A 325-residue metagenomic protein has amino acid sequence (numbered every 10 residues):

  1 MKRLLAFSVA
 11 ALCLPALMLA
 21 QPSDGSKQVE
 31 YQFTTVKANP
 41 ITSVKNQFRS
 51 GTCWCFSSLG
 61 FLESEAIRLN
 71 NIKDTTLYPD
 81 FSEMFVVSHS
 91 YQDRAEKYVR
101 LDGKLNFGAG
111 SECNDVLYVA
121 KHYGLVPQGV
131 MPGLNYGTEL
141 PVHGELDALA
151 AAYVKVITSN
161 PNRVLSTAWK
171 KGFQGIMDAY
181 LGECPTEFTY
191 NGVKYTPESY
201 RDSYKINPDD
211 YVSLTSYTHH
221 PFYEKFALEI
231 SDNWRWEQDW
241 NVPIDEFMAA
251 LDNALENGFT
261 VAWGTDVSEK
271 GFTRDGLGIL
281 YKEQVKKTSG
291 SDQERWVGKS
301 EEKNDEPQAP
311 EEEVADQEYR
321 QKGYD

Functional and structural regions predicted by a protein language model:
M1-L4: Positively charged n-region of N-terminal signal peptides that target proteins for export
F7-A16: Bacterial N-terminal signal peptides
A16-P22: Boundary at the C-terminal end of the N-terminal hydrophobic targeting segment
P22-K303, P307-D325: Catalytic-core signature of thiol
